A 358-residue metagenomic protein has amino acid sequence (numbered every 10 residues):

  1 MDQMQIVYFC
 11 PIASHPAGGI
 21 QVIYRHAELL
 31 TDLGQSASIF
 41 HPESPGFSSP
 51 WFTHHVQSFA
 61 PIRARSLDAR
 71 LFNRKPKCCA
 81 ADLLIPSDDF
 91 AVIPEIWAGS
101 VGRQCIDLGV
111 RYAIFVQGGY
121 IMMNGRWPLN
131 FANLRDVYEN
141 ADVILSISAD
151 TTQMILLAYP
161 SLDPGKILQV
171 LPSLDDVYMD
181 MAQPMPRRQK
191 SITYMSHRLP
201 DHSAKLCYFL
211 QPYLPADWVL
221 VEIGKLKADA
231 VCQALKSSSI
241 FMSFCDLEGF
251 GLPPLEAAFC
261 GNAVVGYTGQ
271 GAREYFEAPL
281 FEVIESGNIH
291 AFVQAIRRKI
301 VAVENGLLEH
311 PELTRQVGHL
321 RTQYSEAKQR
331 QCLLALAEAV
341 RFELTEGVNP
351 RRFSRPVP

Functional and structural regions predicted by a protein language model:
P11-A17, L29-R70: N-terminal strand-loop element at the rim of the active site of nucleotide-sugar-dependent glycosyltransferases
G19-V22, A149-A158, D163-V231: Conserved catalytic-core segment of nucleotide-activated headgroup transferases in glycan assembly
W51-N140: Extended catalytic core of nucleotide-activated donor transferases of GT-like folds
C232, L255-F259, R273-E274: Short alpha-helical segment that forms part of, or immediately flanks, the ligand-binding pocket in carbohydrate-active
D246: Aromatic "clamp/platform" in nucleotide-sugar-dependent glycosyltransferases that forms part of the donor/acceptor
A263-G266: Short hydrophobic beta-strand element within catalytic cores of glycosyltransferases and related nucleotide-activated
G269-V283: Short acidic/histidine- and often glycine-rich active-site loop of Leloir-type glycosyltransferases that engages
G287-H290, V301-F353: A charged, aromatic-enriched C-terminal amphipathic alpha-helix characteristic of glycosyltransferases across folds
